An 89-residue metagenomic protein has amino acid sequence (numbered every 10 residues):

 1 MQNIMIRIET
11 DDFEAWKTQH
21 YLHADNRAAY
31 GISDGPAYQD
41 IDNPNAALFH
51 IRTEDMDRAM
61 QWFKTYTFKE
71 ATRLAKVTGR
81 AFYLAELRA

Functional and structural regions predicted by a protein language model:
Q2-E9, P36-K64: Short, well-ordered beta-strand segments in beta-rich or mixed alpha/beta enzyme and ligand-binding folds
E9-Q19: Short, surface-exposed ligand-recognition loops at beta-strand->loop->(often short) alpha-helix junctions that present
K17-P36, T53-E86: An amphipathic, aromatic/His-enriched active-site/gating alpha helix that lines ligand/cofactor pockets
